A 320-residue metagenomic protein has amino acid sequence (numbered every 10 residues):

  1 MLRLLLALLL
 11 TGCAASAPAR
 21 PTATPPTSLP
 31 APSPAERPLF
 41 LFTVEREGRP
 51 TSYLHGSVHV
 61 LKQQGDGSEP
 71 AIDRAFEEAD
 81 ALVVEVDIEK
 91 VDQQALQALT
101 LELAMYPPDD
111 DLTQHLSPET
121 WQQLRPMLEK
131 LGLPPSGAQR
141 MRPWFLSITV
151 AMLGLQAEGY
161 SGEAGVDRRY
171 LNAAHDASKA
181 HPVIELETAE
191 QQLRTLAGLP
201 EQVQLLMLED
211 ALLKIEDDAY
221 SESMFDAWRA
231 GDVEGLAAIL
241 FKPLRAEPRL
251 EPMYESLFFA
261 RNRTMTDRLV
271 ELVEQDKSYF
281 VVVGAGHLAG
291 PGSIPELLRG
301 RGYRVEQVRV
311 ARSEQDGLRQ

Functional and structural regions predicted by a protein language model:
M1-A7: Sec-dependent signal peptide recognition, specifically the positively charged N-region followed immediately by
L4, R46-G48, E274-Q275: Short hydrophobic "helix-edge" motifs at membrane interfaces and signal-peptide entry regions
A7, K179-A180, G302: A generic structural signal for alpha->beta connector loops
T11-G12: C-terminal motif of bacterial Sec signal peptides marking the signal peptidase cleavage site
A17-S28: Short, low-complexity, disordered segments immediately C-terminal to signal peptides in bacterial exported proteins
L29-P30, P38-M253: Structured, acidic catalytic/metal-binding patches in enzyme active sites
E36, G67, A260-T264: Short secondary-structure boundary/capping elements
E251-Q320: A cross-kingdom marker for long, charged
